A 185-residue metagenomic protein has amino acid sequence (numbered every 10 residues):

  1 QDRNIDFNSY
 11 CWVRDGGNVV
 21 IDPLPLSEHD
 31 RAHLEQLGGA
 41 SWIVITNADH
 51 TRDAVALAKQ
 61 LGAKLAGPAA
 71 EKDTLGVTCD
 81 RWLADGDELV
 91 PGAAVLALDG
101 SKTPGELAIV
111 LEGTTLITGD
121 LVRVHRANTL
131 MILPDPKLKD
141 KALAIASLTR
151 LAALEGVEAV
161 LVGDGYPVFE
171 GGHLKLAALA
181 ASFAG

Functional and structural regions predicted by a protein language model:
D2-N4, N18-V20, L26, A94 (+1 more regions): Metallo-beta-lactamase
D2-W42: Pre-active-site segment of Zn-dependent metallo-hydrolases
N4-D6, V77, L83, T103: Residues that act as N-cap/strand-start positions at coil-to-secondary-structure junctions
N8-Y10, D85-D87, L107: Residue-level detector of beta-strand structural context in well-folded domains
P25-E71, A159: Active-site metal-binding motif and surrounding structural segment of the metallo-beta-lactamase
D30-A32, D53-V55, G76-V77, A127-N128 (+1 more regions): Short glycine-/acidic-enriched loop or helix-start segments at secondary-structure transitions that form or flank
A69-T74, L121-V122: Short, acidic/turn-prone active-site loops that include or flank metal/cofactor- and phosphate-binding residues
D80-V90: Short acidic-hydrophobic, aromatic-tinged amphipathic segments that line or gate anion-handling sites
